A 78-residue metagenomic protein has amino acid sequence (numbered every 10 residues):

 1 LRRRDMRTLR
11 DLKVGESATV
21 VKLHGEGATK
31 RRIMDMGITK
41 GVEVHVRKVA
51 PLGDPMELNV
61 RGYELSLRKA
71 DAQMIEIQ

Functional and structural regions predicted by a protein language model:
R2-Q78: Compact, glycine-rich, soluble single-domain proteins
